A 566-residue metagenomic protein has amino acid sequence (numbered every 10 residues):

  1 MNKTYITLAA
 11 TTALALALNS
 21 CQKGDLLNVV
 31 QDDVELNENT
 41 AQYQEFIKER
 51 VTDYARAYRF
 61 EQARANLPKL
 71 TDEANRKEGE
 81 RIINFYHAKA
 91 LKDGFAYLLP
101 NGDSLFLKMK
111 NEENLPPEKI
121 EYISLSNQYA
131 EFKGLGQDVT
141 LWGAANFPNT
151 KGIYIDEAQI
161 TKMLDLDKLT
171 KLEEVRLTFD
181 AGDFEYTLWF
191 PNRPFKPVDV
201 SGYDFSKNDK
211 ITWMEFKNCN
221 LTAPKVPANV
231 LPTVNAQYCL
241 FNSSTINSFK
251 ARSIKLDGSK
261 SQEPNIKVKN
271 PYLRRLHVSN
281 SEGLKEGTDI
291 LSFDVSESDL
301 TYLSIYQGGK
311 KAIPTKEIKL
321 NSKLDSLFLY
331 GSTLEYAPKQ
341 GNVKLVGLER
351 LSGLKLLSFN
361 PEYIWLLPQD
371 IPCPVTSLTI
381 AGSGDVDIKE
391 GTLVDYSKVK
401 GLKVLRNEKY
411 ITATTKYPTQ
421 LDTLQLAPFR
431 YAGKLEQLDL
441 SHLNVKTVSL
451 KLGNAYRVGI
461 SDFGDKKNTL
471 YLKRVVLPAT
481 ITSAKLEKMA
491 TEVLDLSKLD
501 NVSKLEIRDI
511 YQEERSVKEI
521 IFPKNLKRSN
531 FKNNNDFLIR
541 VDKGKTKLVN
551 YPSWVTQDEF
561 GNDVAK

Functional and structural regions predicted by a protein language model:
M1-L8: Bacterial N-terminal signal peptides that target proteins for export
A15-L18: Bacterial Sec-type N-terminal signal peptides, specifically the leucine/valine-rich hydrophobic h-region
C21-N192, G202-D209, N218-N220, K225 (+20 more regions): N-terminal capping/linker segments that flank leucine-rich repeat
K485-V541: Ankyrin-repeat and related helical/solenoid repeat scaffolds used for protein-protein interactions
